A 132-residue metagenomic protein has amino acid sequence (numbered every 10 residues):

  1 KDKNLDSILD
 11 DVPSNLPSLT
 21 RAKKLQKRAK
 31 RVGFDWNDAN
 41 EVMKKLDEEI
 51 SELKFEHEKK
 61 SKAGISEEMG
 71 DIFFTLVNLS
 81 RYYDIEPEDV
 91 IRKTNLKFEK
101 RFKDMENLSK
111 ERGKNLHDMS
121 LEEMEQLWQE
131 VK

Functional and structural regions predicted by a protein language model:
K1-M69, F73-K132: Flexible "arm" and connector segments at domain edges
